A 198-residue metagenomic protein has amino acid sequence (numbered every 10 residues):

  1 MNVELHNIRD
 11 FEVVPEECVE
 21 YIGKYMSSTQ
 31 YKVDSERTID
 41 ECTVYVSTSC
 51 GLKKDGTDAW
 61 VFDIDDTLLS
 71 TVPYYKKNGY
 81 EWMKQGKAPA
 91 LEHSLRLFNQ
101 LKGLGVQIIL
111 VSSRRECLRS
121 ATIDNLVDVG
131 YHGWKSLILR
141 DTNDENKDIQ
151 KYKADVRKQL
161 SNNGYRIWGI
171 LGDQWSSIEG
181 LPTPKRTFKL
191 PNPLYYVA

Functional and structural regions predicted by a protein language model:
M1-F62: Non-catalytic pre-domain segments flanking phosphatase-related domains
N2-V14, T29, V33, V106 (+2 more regions): C-terminal cap/substrate-recognition subdomain and adjoining C-terminal extension of metal-dependent phosphatase-like
V33-E36, D40, K84-E92, K147-K151: Conserved phosphate-coordination/catalytic loops
S49-K54, N99-Q100, Q159-N162, E179: Surface-exposed acidic, glycine-flexible loop patches that form ligand/cofactor-binding and adhesion interfaces
G56-V72, L110: Asp-based phosphoryl-transfer active-site loop
L68-A90: Metal-dependent phosphoesterase signature
W82-I109, E116-T122: Short, acidic loop-to-helix structural element flanking the phosphoryl-transfer center in phosphate-processing enzymes
